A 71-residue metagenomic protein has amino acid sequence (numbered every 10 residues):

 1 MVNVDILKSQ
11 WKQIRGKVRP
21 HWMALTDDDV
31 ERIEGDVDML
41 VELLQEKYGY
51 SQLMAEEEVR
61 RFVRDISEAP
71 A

Functional and structural regions predicted by a protein language model:
M1-A71: Intrinsically disordered, low-complexity, hydrophilic segments
